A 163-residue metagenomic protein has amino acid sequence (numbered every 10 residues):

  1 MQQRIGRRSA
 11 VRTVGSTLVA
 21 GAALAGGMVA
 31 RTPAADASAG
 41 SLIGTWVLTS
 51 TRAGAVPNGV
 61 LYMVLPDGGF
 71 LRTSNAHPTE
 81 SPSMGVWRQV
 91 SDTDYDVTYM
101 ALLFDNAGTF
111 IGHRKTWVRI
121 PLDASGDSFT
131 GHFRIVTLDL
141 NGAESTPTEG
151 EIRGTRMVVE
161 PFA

Functional and structural regions predicted by a protein language model:
M1-G6, T17-L24: N-terminal secretory signal peptides
G6, S38-G40, P161-F162: Long, compositionally biased, intrinsically disordered segments
V14, L48, A101-A163: Beta-sheet ligand-binding and adhesion/scaffold domains
A25-G44: C-terminal segment of N-terminal export signals and the immediately downstream linker at the start of the mature
A39-A55: Tryptophan-anchored aromatic micro-motifs
L42, P66, S83, T93 (+2 more regions): Residues that flank catalytic or metal-binding motifs in active/ligand-binding sites
V47, L71, Y95-D96, T130: General beta-strand recognition
V56-D94, A101-L102: N-terminal glycine/threonine-rich, aromatic-flanked beta-hairpin/loop signature
